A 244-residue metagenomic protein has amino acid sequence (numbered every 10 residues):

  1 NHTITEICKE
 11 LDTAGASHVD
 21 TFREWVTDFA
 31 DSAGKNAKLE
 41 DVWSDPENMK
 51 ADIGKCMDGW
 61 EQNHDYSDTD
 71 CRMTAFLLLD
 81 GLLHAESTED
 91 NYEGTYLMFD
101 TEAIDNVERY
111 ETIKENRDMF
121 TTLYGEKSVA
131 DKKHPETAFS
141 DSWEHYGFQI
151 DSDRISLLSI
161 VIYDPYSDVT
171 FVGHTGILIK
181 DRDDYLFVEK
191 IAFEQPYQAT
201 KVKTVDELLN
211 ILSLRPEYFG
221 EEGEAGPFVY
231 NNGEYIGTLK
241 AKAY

Functional and structural regions predicted by a protein language model:
N1-Y244: Cysteine-nucleophile amide-bond enzymes
